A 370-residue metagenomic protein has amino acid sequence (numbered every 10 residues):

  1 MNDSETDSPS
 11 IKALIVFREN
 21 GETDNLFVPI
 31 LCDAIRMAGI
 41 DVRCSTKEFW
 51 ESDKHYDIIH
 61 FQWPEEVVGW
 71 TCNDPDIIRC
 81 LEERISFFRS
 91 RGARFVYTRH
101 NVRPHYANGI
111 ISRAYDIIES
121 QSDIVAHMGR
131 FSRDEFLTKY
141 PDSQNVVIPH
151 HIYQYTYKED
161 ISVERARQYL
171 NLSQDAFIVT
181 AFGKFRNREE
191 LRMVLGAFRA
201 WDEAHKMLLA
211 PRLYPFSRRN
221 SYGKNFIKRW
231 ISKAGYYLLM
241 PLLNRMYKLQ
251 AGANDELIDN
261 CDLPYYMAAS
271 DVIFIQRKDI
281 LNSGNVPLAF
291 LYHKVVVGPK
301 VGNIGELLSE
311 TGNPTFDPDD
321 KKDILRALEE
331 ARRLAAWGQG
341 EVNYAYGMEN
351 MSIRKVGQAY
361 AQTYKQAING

Functional and structural regions predicted by a protein language model:
S120-L137, P141-K158: Donor nucleotide-sugar binding/catalytic pocket of nucleotide-sugar-dependent glycosyltransferases
K158-L172: A short helix/loop element that forms part of the nucleotide-sugar donor recognition site in Leloir-type
L172-E189, L195-R199, L209: Conserved donor-binding/catalytic core segment of Leloir-type glycosyltransferases
R218-Y265: Nucleotide-activated donor-binding/catalytic signature segment of Leloir-type glycosyltransferases, i.e., the conserved
I275, V295-G298: Short hydrophobic beta-strand element within catalytic cores of glycosyltransferases and related nucleotide-activated
L288, V301-T315: Short acidic/histidine- and often glycine-rich active-site loop of Leloir-type glycosyltransferases that engages
S309-K322, E329-A336: Conserved acidic donor-binding segment of nucleotide-sugar-dependent glycosyltransferases
A335-N369: A charged, aromatic-enriched C-terminal amphipathic alpha-helix characteristic of glycosyltransferases across folds
